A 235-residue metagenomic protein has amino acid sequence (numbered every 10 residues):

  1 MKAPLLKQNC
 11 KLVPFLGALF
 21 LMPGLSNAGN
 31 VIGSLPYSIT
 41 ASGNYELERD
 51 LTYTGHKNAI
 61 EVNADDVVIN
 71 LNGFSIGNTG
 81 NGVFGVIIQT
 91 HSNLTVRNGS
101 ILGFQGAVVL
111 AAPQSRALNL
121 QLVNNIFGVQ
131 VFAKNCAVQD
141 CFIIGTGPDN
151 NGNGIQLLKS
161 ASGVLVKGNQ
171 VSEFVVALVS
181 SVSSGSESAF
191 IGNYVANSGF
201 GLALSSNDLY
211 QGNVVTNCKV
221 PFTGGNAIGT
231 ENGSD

Functional and structural regions predicted by a protein language model:
K2-A3, G24-A28, G229-D235: Extracellular/surface-exposed low-complexity segments
K2-P14: Bacterial N-terminal signal peptides that target proteins for export
K11-G24: Bacterial N-terminal signal peptides
L25-H56: N-terminal domain-start segments of secreted/luminal proteins
S38-A41, T52-I69, G77-T95, G103-P113 (+2 more regions): Extracellular beta-strand-rich solenoid/capping regions of secreted or surface-exposed proteins that bind or remodel
N44, E48-R49, D66-S75, S92-G103 (+6 more regions): Right-handed parallel beta-helix
S100-L102, Q130, Q156-L157, Q170 (+2 more regions): Glycan-recognition surfaces in beta-rich domains, encompassing non-catalytic CBMs and lectin-like receptor-binding
P148-Q156, L178, G185, L202-A203 (+1 more regions): Glycine- and acidic/polar-rich repeat regions and solenoidal domains
